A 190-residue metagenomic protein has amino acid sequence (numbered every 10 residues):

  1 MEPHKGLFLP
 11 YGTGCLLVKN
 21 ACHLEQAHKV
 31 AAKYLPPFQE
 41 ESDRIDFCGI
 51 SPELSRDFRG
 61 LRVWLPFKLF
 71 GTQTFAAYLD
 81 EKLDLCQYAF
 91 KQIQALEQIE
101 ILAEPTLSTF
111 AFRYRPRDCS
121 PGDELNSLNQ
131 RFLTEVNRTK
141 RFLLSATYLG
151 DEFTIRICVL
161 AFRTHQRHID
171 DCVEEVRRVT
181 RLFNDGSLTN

Functional and structural regions predicted by a protein language model:
M1-Q94: Active-site C-terminal subdomain of aminotransferase-like
K5, L69-T72, P116-D118, A161-H165: A generic structural motif
L65-P66, A111-P116, I155-L160: Short, hydrophobic beta-strand segments
Q94, I99-E100, C172-E175: Non-catalytic, mobile gating and regulatory segments of ester bond hydrolases
A95-Q98, R138-L143: Short amphipathic beta-strand starts and helix->beta connectors
E100-P105, L144-Y148: Short beta-strand
I101-V136: Conserved PLP-binding catalytic core of the aspartate aminotransferase-like
A146-N190: PLP-dependent enzyme catalytic core of the Aspartate aminotransferase-like
